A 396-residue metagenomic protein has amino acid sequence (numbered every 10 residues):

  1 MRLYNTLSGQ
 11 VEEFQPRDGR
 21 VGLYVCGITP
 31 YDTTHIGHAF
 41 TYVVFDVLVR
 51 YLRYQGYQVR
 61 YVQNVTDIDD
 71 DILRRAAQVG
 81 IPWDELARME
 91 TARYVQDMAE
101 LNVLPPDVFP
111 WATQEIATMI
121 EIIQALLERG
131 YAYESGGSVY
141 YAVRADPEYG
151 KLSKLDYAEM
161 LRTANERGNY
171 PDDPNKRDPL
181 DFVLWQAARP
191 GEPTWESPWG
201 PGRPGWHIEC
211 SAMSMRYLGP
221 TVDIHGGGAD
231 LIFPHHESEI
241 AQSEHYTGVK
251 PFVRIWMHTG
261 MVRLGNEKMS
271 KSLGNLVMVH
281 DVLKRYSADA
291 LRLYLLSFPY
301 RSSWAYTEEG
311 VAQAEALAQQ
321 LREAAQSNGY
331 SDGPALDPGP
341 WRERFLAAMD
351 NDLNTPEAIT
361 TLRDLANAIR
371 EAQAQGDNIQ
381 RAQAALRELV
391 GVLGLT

Functional and structural regions predicted by a protein language model:
M1-Y31, D46, Q96, A117-S327: Alpha-helical recognition segments enriched in aromatics with Gly/Pro capping that present substrate-recognition
S8-N102: N-terminal, positively charged nucleic-acid-binding surface of large information/translation enzymes
Q58, P82, L104, T221 (+2 more regions): Short coil/loop linkers at secondary-structure junctions
V65-D70, T91-Y94, L104-M119, G137-D146: Short, glycine/charge-rich beta-strand/loop segments that flank catalytic centers and engage negatively charged groups
A76-W83, V108-T113, G228: The substrate-binding groove and active-site-proximal loops of carbohydrate-active enzymes, especially glycoside
V79-E85, P106, R301-A305: Short, polar/flexible loop-turn hinges at active-site or ligand-entry regions and domain interfaces
K268, N275-T396: Structural preference for alpha-helix termini/caps and helix-kink/transition segments
